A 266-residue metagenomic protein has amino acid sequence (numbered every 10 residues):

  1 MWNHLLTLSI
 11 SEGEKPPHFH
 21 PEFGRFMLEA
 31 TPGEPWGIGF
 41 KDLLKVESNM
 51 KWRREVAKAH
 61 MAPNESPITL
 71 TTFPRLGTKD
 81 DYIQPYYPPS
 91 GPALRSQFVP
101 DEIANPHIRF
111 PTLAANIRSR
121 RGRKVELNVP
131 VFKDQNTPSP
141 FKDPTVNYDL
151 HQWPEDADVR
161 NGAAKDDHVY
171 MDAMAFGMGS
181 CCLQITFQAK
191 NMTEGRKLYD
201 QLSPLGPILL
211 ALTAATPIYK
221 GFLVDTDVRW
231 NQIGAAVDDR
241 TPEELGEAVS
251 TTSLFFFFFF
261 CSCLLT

Functional and structural regions predicted by a protein language model:
M1-F256, C261-T266: Phosphate/nucleotide-binding catalytic core
